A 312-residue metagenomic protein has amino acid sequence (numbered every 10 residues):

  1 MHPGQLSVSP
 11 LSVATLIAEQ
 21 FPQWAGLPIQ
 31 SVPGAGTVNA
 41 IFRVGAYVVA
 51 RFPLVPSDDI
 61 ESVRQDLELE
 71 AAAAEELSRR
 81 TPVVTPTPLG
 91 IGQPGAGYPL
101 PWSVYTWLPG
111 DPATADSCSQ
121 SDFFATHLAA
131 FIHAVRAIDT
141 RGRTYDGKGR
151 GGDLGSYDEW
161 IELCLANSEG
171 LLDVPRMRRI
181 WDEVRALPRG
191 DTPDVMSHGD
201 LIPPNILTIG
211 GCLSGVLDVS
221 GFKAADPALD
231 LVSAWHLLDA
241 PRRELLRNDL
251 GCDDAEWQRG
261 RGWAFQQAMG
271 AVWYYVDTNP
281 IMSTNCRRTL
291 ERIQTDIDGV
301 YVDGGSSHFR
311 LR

Functional and structural regions predicted by a protein language model:
M1-L27: Juxta-kinase regulatory segment immediately upstream of eukaryotic protein kinase catalytic domains
M1-Q5, C164-S168, P241-C252, G270-R312: ATP/Mg2+ or Mg2+-diphosphate-binding catalytic cores that bind nucleotide phosphates or diphosphates via glycine-rich
H2-P3, G26-S156, A166-L172, R189-D191 (+1 more regions): ATP-binding pocket architecture of kinase catalytic cores
P10-A14, A71, A240, E244: Short, surface-exposed alpha-helical segments at coil->helix boundaries
T15, A72, G90, A130 (+4 more regions): Generic recognition of well-ordered alpha-helical segments within structured catalytic/regulatory domains
F124-H127, D173-R176, D200, P227 (+2 more regions): An acidic site on a long C-lobe helix of protein kinase domains
G147-P188, L245, D249, A255-R259: Helical cap/lid subdomains and adjacent loops of hydrolase enzymes that gate the active-site channel and determine
D194-S197, I202-F265: Active-site Asp-x-Gly
